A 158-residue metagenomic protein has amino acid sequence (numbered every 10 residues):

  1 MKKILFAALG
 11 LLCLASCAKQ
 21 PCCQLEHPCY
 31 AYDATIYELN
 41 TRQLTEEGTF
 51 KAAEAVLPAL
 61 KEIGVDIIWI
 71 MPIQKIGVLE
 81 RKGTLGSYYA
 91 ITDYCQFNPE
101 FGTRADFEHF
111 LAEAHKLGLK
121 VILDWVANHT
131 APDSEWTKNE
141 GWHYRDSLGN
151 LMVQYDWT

Functional and structural regions predicted by a protein language model:
M1-I4: Positively charged n-region of N-terminal signal peptides that target proteins for export
F6-L9: Sec-dependent N-terminal signal peptides
C13-S16: C-terminal motif of bacterial Sec signal peptides marking the signal peptidase cleavage site
Q20-D66, P72-T158: Substrate-binding/active-site clefts of carbohydrate-active enzymes
